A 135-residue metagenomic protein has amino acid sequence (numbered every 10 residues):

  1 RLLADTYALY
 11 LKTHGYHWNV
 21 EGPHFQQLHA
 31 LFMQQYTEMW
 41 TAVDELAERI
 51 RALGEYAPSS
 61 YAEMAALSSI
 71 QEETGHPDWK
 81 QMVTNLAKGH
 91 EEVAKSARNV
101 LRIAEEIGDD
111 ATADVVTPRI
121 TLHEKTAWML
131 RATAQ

Functional and structural regions predicted by a protein language model:
R1, D5, L31, E38 (+4 more regions): Alpha-helical initiation/capping and key positions within long helical/coiled-coil segments
L3, Y10, H17, V43 (+5 more regions): A structural signal for well-ordered alpha-helices, especially hydrophobic packing surfaces of coiled-coils
L9-Q34, V100-A111: Helix-loop segments that flank and shape redox-cofactor active sites
V20-E63: Conserved alpha-helical segments that form or flank metal/cofactor-binding pockets of metalloenzymes
D44, E48, A65-P118: Acidic/histidine-rich alpha-helical segments that form the ligand environment of transition-metal centers
